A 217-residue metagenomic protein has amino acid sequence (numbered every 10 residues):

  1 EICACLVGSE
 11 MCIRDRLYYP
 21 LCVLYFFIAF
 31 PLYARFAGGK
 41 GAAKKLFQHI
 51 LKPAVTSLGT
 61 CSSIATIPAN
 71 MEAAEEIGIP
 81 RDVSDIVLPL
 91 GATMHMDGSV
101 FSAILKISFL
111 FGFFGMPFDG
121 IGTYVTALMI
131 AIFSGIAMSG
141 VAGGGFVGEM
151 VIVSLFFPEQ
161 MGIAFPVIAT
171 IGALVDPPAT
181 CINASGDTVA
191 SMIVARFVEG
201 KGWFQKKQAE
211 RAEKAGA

Functional and structural regions predicted by a protein language model:
E1-I13: Single conserved hydrophobic/aromatic residue that forms the stacking wall/gate of nucleotide- or nucleobase-binding
A4, A34-F36, A69-I79, T93 (+1 more regions): Helix-loop junctions at the membrane interface of multi-pass solute transporters
V7, I104-A217: Transmembrane alpha-helical segments and their short flanking loops that form helix-hairpins/helix-helix interfaces
E10, L17, Q48, G122-T126: Alpha-helical transmembrane segments of integral membrane proteins
R14-E76: Acidic, glycine-rich loop-and-beta core segments that form the ion-binding/anion-interacting portion of active sites
L21, Y25-A29, G98, S102 (+3 more regions): Alpha-helical transmembrane segments of multipass membrane proteins
I28, L46-I50, A54-T66, T93 (+2 more regions): Hydrophobic, small-residue-rich transmembrane alpha-helices and their short perimembrane loops in multi-pass membrane
K52-G135, F204, Q208-A209: Helix-loop-helix junctions within the multi-pass membrane cores of secondary transporters/permeases
